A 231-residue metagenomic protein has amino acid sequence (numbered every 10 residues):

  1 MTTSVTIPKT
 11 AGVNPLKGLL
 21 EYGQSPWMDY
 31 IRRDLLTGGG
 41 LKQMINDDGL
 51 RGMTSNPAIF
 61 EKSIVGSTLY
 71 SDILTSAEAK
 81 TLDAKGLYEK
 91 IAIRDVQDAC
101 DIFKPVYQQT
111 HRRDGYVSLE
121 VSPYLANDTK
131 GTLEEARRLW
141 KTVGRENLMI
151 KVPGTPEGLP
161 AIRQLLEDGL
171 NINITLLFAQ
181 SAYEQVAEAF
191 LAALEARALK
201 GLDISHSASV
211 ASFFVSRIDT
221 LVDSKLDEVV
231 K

Functional and structural regions predicted by a protein language model:
T2-G39: N- or domain-start disorder-to-order transition segments that initiate the globular core
K17, K42, R137, P160-R163: Alpha-helical segments flanking ligand/cofactor-binding loops in enzyme cores
Q24-Y30, R51-S55, G115-V121, L148-V152 (+2 more regions): Hydrophobic faces of well-ordered beta-strands that scaffold small-molecule active sites in alpha/beta enzyme cores
I31-R33, A58, S122-A126, P153-E157 (+2 more regions): Active-site beta-loop-alpha junctions enriched in small/polar residues
L35, D128-E134, V152-L166, A179-L191: Active-site-adjacent beta->alpha loops and helix N-cap segments on the catalytic face of soluble alpha/beta enzymes
G49-L50, G144, A161-I172: Glycine-enriched alpha-helix->loop->beta-strand junction motifs that scaffold or abut catalytic
S55, I59-P160: Active-site beta->alpha loop and helix N-cap motifs at the rims of alpha/beta catalytic domains
L170-K231: Catalytic alpha/beta core domains of metabolic enzymes, predominantly
